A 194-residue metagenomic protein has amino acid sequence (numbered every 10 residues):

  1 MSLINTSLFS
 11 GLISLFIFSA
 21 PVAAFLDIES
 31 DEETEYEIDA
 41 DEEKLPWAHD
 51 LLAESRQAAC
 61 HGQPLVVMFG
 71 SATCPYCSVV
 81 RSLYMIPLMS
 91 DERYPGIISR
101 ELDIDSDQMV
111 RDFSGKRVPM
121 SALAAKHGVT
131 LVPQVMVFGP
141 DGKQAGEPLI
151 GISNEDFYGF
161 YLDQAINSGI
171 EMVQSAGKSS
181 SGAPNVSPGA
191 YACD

Functional and structural regions predicted by a protein language model:
M1-K44, P188-D194: N-terminal targeting signals for export/organelle localization
W47-P64: A short beta-strand-turn-helix
H61-C74: Short active-site neighborhood of thiol/selenol oxidoreductases, capturing the structured segment around
V66-M68, I98-E101, V137: Structural recognition of the beta-strand scaffold that forms the well-ordered cores of secreted hydrolase catalytic
A72-Y76, Y84, I104-M109, G142-K143 (+1 more regions): Solvent-exposed loop/turn segments at secondary-structure junctions within structured extracellular/periplasmic domains
S78-R93: Typically the conserved alpha-helix immediately C-terminal to a functionally engaged Cys/Sec in thioredoxin-like
R93-R117: Thiol-based oxidoreductase modules, predominantly thioredoxin-like and allied folds used for disulfide exchange
K126, T130-L131, M136-E171: Non-catalytic, surface beta->alpha helical segment in thiol-disulfide oxidoreductase systems
